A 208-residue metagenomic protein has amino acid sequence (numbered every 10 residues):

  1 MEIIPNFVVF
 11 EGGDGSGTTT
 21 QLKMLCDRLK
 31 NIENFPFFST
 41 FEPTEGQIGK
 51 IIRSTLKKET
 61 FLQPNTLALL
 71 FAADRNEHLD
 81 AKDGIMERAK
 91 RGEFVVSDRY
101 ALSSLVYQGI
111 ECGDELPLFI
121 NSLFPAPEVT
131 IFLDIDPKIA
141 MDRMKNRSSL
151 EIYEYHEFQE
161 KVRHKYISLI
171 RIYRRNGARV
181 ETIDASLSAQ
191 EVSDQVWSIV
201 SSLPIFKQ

Functional and structural regions predicted by a protein language model:
E2, C26, K138-Q208: NTP-dependent small-molecule kinase module
I3-F7: Pre-Walker A (Motif I) flank of P-loop NTPase domains
F10: Hydrophobic anchor at the beta1->P-loop junction of P-loop NTPases
G13: P-loop (Walker A) phosphate-binding loop of NTP-binding proteins
T18: Conserved lysine of the Walker
Q21: Hydrophobic positions on the alpha1 helix immediately C-terminal to the Walker A/P-loop
F35-F119: ATP-dependent small-molecule kinase phosphotransfer cores that center on conserved nucleotide phosphate-binding segments
R99-K165: A glycine- and Lys/Arg-enriched "phosphate-lid" helix/loop adjacent to the NTP-binding pocket of small-molecule kinases
